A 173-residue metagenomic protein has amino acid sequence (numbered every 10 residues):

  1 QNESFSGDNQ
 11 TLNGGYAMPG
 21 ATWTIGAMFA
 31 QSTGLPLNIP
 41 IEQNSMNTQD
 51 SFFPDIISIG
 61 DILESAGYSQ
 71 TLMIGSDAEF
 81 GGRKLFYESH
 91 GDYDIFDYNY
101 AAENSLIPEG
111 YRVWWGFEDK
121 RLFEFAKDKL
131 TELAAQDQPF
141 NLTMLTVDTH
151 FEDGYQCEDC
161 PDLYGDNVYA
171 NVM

Functional and structural regions predicted by a protein language model:
Q1-M173: Solvent-exposed soluble domains appended to multi-pass membrane proteins
